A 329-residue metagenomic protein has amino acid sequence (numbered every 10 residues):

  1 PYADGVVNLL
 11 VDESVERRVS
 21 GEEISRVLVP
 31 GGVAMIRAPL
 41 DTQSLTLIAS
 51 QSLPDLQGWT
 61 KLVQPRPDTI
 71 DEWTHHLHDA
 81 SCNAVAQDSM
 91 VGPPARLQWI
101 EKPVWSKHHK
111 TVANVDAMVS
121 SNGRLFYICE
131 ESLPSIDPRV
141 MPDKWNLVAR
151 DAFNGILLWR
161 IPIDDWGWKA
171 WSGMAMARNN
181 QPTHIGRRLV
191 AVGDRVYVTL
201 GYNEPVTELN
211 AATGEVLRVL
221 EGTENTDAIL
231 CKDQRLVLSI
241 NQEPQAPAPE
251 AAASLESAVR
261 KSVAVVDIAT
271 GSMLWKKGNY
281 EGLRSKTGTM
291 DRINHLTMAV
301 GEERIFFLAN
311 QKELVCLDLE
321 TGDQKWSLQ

Functional and structural regions predicted by a protein language model:
P1-D12: A short acidic, Gly/Pro-enriched loop at the edge of an enzyme's catalytic core that lines a small-molecule cofactor
R18-G31: A short glycine-rich, Lys/Arg-flanked "PGG" loop and its adjoining helix->strand segment in the class I
G31-P39: Conserved beta-strand signature within the Rossmann-like core of class I S-adenosyl-L-methionine
D55-G58, L62-P67: Extended acidic/polar, glycine-enriched regions that form or flank non-catalytic beta-rich accessory modules
Q64, D68-A117, F126-E130, I136-D137 (+5 more regions): Aromatic (tryptophan-biased) beta-strands that constitute blades/sheets of beta-rich domains
K110-L147, S172-V206, L220, E224-V263 (+3 more regions): Repeat-blade elements of multi-bladed beta-propeller folds
